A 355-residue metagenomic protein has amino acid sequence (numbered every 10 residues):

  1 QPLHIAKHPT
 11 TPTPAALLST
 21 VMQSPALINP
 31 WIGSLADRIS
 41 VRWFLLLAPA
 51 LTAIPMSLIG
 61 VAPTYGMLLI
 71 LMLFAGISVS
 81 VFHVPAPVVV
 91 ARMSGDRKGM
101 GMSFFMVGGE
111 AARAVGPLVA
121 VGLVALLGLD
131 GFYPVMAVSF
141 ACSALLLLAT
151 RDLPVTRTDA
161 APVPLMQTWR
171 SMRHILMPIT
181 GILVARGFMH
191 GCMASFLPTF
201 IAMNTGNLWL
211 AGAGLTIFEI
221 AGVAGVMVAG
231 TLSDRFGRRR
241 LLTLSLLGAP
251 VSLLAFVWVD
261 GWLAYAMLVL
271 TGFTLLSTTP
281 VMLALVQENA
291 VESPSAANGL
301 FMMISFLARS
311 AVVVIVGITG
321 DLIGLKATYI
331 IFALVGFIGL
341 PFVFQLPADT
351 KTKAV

Functional and structural regions predicted by a protein language model:
S19-I32, T216-V228: Central cavity-lining transmembrane alpha-helices of secondary-active solute carriers, predominantly the Major
L27-P63, S233-F236: Conserved MFS/SLC helix-loop-helix module at the cytosolic interface between two early adjacent transmembrane helices
W43-L58, R240-L254, A333: Structural signature of the two symmetry-related core transmembrane helices
M72-G108: Cytoplasmic helix-loop-helix junction between adjacent transmembrane helices in 12-TM secondary transporters
F105-R151: Helix-loop-helix hairpin linking two adjacent transmembrane segments in secondary transporters
H174-G222: Extracytoplasmic gate region of multi-pass secondary transporters
F236-M282: C-terminal transmembrane helical hairpin of 12-TM major facilitator-type secondary transporters
V291-L322: A late C-terminal transmembrane helix in Major Facilitator Superfamily
